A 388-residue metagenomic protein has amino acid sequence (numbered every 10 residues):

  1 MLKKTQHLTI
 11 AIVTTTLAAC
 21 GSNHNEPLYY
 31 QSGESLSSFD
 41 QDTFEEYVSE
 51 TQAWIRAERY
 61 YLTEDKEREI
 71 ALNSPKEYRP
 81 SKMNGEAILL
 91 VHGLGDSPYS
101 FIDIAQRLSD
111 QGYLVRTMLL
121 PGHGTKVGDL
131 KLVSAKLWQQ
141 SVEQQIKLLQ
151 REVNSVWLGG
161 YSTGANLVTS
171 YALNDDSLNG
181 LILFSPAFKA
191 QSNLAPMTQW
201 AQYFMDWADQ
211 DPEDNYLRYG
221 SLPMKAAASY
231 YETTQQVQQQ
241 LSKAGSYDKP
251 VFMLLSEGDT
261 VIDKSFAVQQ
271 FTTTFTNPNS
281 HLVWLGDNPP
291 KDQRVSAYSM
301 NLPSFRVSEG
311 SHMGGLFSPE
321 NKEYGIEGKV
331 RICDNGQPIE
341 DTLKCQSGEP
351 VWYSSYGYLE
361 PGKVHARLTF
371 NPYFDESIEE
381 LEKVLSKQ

Functional and structural regions predicted by a protein language model:
A18-A19: C-terminal motif of bacterial Sec signal peptides marking the signal peptidase cleavage site
E69-L120: Short, surface-exposed "cap/lid" segments of acyl-processing enzymes
E77-K82, L222-G362, A366-S386: Serine-hydrolase catalytic core
L119-G124, A187: Short beta-to-alpha linker loops that shape the active-site pocket of alpha/beta-hydrolase fold enzymes
T125-E152, W157: Catalytic nucleophile-loop/oxyanion-hole region of alpha/beta-hydrolase and closely related hydrolase-like folds
G159-G164, V168: Gly/Ala-rich beta-loop-alpha elbow adjacent to hydrolase catalytic centers
I182-N193: Active-site nucleophile loop of the alpha/beta-hydrolase fold
